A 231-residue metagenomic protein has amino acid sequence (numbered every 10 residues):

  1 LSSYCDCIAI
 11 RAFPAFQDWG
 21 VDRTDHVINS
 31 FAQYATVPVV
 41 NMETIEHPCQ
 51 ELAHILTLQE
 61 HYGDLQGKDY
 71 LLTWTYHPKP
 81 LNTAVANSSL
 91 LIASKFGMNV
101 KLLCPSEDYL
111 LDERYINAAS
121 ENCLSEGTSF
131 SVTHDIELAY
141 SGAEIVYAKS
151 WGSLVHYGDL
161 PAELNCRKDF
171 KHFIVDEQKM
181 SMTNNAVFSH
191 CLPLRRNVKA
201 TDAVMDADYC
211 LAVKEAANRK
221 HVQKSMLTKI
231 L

Functional and structural regions predicted by a protein language model:
L1-Q59, R195-R196: Phosphate/diphosphate ligand-binding glycine-rich loop within oxidoreductases
A9-I10, P38-E43, H47, L72 (+3 more regions): General beta-strand structural signal in soluble alpha/beta enzymes
A15-G20, E46-P48, P78-P80, D108-L110 (+1 more regions): Short, small-residue-enriched loops and turns at beta-alpha junctions that line or gate enzyme active sites
W19-N41, G158-T183, D208-Y209: A short, gly/pro- and small-residue-rich
Q59-A148: Glycine-rich phosphate/diphosphate-binding loop of Rossmann-like nucleotide-binding domains
E121-A203: Rossmann-like adenosine-cofactor binding region
N185-V187, C191-L231: Adenosine-phosphate binding glycine-rich loop
